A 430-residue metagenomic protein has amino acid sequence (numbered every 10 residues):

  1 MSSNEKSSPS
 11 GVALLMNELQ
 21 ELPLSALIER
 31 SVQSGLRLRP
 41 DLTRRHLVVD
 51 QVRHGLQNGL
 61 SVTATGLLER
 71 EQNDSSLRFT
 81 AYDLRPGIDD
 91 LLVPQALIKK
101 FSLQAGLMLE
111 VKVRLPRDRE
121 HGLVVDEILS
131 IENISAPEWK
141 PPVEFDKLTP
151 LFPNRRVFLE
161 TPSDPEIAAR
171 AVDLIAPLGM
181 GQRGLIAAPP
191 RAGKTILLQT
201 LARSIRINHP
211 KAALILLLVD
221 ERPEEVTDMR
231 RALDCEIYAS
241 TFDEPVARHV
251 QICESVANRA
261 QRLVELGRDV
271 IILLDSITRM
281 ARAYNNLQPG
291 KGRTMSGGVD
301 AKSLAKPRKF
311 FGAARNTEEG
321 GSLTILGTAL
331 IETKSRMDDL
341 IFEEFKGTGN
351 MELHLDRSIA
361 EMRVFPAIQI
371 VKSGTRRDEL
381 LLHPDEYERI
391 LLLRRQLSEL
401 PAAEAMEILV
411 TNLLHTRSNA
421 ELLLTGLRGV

Functional and structural regions predicted by a protein language model:
M1-N58: Basic helix-extension-helix modules of the SAP/HeH family
P9, L178-G184, H209, E236-S240: Gly-rich Lys/Arg/Thr-decorated short loops/hinges at beta-loop-alpha junctions or inter-strand turns that position
S10-L15, V32-R37, T80-D83, I88-L97 (+5 more regions): Short hinge/gating elements
S34-W139: N-terminal "pre-motor" subdomain/linker immediately upstream of P-loop NTPase catalytic cores
Q51, L68-Q72, F79-D83, V113-L115 (+13 more regions): Flexible glycine-/small-residue-rich
L60-A64, I167-A171, V256-Q261, F310: Phosphate-interacting basic helix/loop segments used at nucleotide- and nucleic-acid interfaces
L103-A105, R114-I186: P-loop NTP-binding catalytic core
R191-T195, Q199-V430: P-loop NTPase catalytic core
